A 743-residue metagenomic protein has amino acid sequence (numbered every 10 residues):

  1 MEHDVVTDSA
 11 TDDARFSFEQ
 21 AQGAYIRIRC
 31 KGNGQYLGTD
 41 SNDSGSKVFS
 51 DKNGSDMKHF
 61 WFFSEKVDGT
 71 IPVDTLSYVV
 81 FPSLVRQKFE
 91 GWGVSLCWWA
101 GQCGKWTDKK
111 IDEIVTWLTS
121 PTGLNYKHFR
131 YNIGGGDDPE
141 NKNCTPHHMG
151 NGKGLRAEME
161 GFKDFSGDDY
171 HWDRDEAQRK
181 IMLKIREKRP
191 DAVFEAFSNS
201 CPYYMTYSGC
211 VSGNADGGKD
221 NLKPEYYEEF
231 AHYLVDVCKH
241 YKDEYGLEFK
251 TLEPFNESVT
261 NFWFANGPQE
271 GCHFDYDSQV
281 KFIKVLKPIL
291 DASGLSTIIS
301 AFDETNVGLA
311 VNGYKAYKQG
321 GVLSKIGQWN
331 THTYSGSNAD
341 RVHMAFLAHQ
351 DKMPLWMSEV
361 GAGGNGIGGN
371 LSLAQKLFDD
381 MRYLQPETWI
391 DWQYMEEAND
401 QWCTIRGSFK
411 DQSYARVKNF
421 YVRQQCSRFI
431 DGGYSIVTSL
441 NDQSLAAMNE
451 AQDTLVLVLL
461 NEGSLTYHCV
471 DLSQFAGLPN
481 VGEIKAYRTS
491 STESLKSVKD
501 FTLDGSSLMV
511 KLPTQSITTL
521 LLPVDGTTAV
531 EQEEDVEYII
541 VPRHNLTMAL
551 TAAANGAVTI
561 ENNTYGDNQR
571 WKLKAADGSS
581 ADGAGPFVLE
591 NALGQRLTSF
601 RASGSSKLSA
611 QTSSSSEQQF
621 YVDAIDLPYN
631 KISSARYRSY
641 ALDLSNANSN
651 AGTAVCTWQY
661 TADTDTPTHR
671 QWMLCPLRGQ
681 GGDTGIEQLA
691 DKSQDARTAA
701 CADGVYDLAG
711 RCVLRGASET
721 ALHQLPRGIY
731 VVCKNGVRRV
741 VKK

Functional and structural regions predicted by a protein language model:
M1, S9-D43, S55-P72, T528-N555 (+3 more regions): Extracellular glycan-recognition/adhesion modules and their associated mucin-like linkers
T75, F81-K250, K284: N-terminal catalytic cores of secreted or lumenal carbohydrate-active enzymes
K88-L96, Y126-I133, D137, V193-F197 (+6 more regions): Structural recognition of the beta-strand scaffold that forms the well-ordered cores of secreted hydrolase catalytic
E229-D236, H240-E248, S258-G363: Active-site neighborhood of glycoside hydrolase catalytic domains
K352-Q425, T438-D442: Aromatic/acidic polysaccharide-binding cleft in carbohydrate-active enzymes
S439-P479, Q515: Carbohydrate-binding surface patches
F501-A529: C-terminal beta-strand-rich structural cap/linker in extracellular carbohydrate-active enzymes
D683-K743: C-terminal outer-membrane/trafficking sorting elements
